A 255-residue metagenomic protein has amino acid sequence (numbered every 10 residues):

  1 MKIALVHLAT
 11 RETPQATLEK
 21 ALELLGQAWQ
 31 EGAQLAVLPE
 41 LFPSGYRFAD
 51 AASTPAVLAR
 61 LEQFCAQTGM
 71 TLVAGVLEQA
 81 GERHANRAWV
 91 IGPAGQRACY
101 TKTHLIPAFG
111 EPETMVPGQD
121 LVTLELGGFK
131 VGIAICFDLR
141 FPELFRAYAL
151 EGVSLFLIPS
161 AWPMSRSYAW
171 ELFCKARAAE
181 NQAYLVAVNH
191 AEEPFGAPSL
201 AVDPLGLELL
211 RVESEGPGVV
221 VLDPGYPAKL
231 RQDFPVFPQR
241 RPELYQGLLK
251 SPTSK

Functional and structural regions predicted by a protein language model:
M1-L5: Extreme N-terminal starter segment of soluble prokaryotic enzymes
H7-A9, T101, N189: Residue-level recognition of beta-strand->loop/alpha-helix junctions
R11-E19, E23-P93, C99, M164-A179: Cys-nucleophile CN-hydrolase/nitrilase-fold catalytic domain and related Cys-dependent amidase chemistry that acts on
A36, K130-I135, L157-I158, V186: Short hydrophobic-aromatic micro-motifs
S44, W89, Y100-I106, L200 (+1 more regions): Short beta->alpha transition motifs characteristic of CBS
V57-V73, R140-P217: CN hydrolase (nitrilase-like) catalytic-core segments centered on the catalytic cysteine and neighboring Lys/Glu
Q79-E151, M164-R166, L172, Q232-V236 (+1 more regions): Active-site catalytic loop in hydrolytic enzyme cores
T123, H190-K255: C-terminal beta-strand edge segments of enzyme domains
